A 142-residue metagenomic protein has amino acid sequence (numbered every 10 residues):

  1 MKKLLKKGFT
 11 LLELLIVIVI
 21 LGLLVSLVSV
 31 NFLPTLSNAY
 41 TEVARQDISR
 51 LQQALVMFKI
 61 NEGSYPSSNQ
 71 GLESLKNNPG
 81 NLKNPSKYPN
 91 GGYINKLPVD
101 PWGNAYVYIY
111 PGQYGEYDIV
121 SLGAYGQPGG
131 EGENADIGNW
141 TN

Functional and structural regions predicted by a protein language model:
M1-L4: N-terminal secretory signal peptides that target proteins for export/translocation
K6-F32: N-terminal single-pass transmembrane signal-anchor helix
P34, N38-E42, V56, E62 (+4 more regions): Short, surface-exposed interaction loops/tails
R50, K76-K87, G91: Non-catalytic regulatory appendages
P66-S68, N84-P85: Short, hydrophobic secondary-structure boundary micro-motifs
